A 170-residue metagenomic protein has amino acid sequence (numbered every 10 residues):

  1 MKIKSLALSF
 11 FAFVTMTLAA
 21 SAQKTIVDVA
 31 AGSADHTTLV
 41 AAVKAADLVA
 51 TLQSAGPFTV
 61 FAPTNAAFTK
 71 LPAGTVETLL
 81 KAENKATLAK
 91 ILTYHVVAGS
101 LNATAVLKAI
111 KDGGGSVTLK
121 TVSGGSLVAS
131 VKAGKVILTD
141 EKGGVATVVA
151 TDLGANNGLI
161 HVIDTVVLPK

Functional and structural regions predicted by a protein language model:
M1-A7: Positively charged n-region of N-terminal signal peptides that target proteins for export
L6, A19-K170: Mature, structured domains of secreted/extracytosolic soluble proteins
S9-T17: Bacterial N-terminal signal peptides
